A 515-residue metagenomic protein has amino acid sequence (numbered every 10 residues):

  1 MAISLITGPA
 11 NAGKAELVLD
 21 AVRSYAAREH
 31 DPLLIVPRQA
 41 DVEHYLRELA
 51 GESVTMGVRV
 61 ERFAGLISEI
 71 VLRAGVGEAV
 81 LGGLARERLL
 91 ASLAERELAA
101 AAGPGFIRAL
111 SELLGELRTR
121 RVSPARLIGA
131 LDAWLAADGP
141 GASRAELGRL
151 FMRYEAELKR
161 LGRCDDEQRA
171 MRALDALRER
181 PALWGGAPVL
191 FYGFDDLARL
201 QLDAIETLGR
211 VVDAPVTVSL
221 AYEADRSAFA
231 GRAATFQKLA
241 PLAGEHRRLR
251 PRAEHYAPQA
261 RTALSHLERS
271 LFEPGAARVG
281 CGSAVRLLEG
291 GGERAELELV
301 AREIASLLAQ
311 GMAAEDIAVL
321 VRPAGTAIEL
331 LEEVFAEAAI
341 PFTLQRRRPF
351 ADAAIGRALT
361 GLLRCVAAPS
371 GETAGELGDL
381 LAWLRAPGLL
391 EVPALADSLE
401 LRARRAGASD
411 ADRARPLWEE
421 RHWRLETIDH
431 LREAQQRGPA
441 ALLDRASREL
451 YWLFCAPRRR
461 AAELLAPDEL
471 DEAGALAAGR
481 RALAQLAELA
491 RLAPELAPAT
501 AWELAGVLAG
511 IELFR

Functional and structural regions predicted by a protein language model:
M1-R47, W184-G186, L190, D195-E372: Conserved motor-region signature of P-loop NTPase helicases/translocases
A2-L5, A94-G193, L200, A204 (+5 more regions): Accessory N-terminal region flanking or inserted into the helicase ATPase core in nucleic-acid motor proteins
R28-A142, M152: Conserved P-loop NTPase-based nucleic-acid remodeling module centered on helicase motor cores
R28-H30, E52-M56, R73-G82, E95-P104 (+7 more regions): Short, polar/flexible loop-turn hinges at active-site or ligand-entry regions and domain interfaces
E52-R59, L66, I70, R96-L98 (+3 more regions): ATPase/helicase motor core of nucleic-acid motors
R59-L66, P188-L197, Q201, P323-G325 (+1 more regions): Conserved helicase core region in the C-terminal RecA-like lobe
S111-V122, A176-L177, V321-L330, P387-G388 (+3 more regions): Core structural elements
G141, A145, Y154-E157, C281-A284 (+2 more regions): Accessory C-terminal helicase-associated subdomains
